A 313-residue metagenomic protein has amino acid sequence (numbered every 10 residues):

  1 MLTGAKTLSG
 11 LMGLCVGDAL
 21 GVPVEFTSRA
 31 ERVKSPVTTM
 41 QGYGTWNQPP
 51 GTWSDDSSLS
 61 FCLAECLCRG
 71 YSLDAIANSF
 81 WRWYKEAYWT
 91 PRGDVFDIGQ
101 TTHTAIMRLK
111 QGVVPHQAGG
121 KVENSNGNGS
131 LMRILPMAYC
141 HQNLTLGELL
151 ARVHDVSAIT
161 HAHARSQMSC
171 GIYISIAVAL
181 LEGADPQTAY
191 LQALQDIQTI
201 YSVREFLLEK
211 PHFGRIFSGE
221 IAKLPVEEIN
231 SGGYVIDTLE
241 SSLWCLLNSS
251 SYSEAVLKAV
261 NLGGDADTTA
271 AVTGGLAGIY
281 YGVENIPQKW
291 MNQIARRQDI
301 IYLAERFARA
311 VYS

Functional and structural regions predicted by a protein language model:
M1-S313: Structured, active/binding-site neighborhoods that engage oxygen-rich ligands
